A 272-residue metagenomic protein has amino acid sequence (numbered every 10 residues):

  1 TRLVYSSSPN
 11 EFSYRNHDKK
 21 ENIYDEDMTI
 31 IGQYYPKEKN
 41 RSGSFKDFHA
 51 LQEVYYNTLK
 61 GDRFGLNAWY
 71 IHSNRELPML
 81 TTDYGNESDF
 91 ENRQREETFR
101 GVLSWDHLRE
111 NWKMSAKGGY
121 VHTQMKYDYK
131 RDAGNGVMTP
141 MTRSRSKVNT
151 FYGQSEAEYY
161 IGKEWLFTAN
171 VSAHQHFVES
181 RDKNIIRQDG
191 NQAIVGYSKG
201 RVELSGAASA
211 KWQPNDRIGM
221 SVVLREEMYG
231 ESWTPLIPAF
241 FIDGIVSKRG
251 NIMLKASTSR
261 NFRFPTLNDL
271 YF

Functional and structural regions predicted by a protein language model:
T1-S7, K19-N74, E97-R109, G162 (+1 more regions): Transmembrane beta-barrel wall of Gram-negative outer-membrane proteins
T1-S7, L66-H72, A116-H122, A169-Q175 (+4 more regions): Transmembrane beta-barrel strands of outer-membrane/channel proteins
S7, S73, L80, G85-N92 (+3 more regions): Short acidic-glycine motifs
S8-N10, S73-L77, T123-K130, H176-K183 (+2 more regions): Sequence/structural signature of outer-membrane beta-barrel proteins
S8-P9, N16-Y24, I71-H72, M79-D89 (+4 more regions): Flexible, surface-exposed loop regions and adjacent strand-edge segments of Gram-negative outer-membrane beta-barrel
G61-F64, N111-M114, K163-F167, D216-M220 (+1 more regions): Repeated loop/turn-to-beta-strand initiation elements of outer-membrane beta-barrel proteins
N74, Q124-K126, G230-S232, L236 (+1 more regions): Surface-exposed extracellular loop regions of Gram-negative outer-membrane beta-barrel proteins, predominantly
R93-R100, H107-L108, G118-H122, K126-D128 (+2 more regions): Outer-membrane beta-barrel transmembrane domain signature of Gram-negative proteins, especially the mid-to-C-terminal
